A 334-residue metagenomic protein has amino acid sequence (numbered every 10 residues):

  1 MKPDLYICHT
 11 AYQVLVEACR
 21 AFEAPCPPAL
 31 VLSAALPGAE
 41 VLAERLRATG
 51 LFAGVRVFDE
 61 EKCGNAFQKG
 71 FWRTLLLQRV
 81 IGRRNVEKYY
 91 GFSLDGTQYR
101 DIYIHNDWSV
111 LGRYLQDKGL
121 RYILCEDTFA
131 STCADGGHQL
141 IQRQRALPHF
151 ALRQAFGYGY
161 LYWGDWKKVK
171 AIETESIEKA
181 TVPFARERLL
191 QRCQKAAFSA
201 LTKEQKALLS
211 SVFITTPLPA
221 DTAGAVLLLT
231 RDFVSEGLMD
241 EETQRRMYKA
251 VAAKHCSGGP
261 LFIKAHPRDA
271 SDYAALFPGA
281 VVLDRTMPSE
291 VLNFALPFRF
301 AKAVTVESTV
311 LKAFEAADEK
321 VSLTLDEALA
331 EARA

Functional and structural regions predicted by a protein language model:
M1-L5: Extreme N-terminal starter segment of soluble prokaryotic enzymes
I7-Y162, V310-K312: Active-site and donor-binding regions of nucleotide-sugar-utilizing enzymes
V55-D59, V281-M287, L323-T324: Short acidic-hydrophobic, aromatic-tinged amphipathic segments that line or gate anion-handling sites
K118-R121, G259, D318-V321: A short helix->loop->beta-strand "cap" motif at the edges of active sites that frequently abuts
Q139-G224: A nucleotide-sugar donor-handling region in carbohydrate enzymes
D221-E236: Conserved donor-binding/catalytic core segment of Leloir-type glycosyltransferases
C256-T286: Catalytic donor nucleotide-activated moiety binding site of glycosyltransferases and closely related
S289-R333: A donor-sugar binding/catalytic signature common to diverse glycosyltransferases and related nucleotide-sugar
